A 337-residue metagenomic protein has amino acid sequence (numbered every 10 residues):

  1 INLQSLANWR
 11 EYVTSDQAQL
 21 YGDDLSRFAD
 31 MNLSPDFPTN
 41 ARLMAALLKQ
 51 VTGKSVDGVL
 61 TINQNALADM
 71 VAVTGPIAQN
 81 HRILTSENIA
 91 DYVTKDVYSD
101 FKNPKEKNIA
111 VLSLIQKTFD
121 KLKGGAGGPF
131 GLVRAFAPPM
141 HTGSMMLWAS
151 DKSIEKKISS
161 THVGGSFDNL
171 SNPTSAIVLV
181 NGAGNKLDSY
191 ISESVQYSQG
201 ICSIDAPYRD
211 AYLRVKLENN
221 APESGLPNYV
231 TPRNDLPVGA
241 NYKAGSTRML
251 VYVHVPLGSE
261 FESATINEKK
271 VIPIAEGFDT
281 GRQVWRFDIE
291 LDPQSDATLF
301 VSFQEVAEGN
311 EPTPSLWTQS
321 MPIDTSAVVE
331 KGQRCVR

Functional and structural regions predicted by a protein language model:
I1-S326, C335-R337: Non-catalytic, solvent-exposed segments at the cell envelope interface
V328-E330: Flexible helix-coil linker/hinge segments at domain or subdomain boundaries
